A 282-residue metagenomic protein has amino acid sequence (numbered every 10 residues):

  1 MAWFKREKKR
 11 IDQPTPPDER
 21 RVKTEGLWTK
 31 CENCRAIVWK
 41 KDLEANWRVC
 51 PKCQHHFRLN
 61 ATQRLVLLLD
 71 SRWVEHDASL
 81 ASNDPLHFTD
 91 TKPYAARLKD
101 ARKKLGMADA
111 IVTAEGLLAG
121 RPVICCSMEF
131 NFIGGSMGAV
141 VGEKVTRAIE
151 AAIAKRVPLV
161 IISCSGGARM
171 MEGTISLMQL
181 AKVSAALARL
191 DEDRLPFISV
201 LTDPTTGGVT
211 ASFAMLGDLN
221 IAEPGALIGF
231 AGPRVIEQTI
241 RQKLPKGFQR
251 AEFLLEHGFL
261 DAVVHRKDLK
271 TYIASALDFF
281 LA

Functional and structural regions predicted by a protein language model:
M1-M107, L118, A276-A282: Intrinsically disordered, low-complexity segments enriched in small/flexible residues
D18, A36, I111, R147 (+2 more regions): A generic local structural motif
E19, V38, K104, V140 (+3 more regions): Residues that cap or flank secondary-structure elements
G26, A45-R48, N60, V140 (+4 more regions): Charged, alpha-helix-enriched surfaces in structured cytosolic catalytic cores of large nucleotide-utilizing machines
K30, V49, A61, V141-A148 (+4 more regions): General structural feature for long, well-ordered alpha-helical segments within catalytic domains of soluble enzymes
V112-D191, I198: Cleft-lining beta-strand/loop regions that shape enzyme active-site pockets
S163-L281: Conserved catalytic cores of soluble enzyme domains, especially glycine-rich substrate-binding beta-alpha loops
